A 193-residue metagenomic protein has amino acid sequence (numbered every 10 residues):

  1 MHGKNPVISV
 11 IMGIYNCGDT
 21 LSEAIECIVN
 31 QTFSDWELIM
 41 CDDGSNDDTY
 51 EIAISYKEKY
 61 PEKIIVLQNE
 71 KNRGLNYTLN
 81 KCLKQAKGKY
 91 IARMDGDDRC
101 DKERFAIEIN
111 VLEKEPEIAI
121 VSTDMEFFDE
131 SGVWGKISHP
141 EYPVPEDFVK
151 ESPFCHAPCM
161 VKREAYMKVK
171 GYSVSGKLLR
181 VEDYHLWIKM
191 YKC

Functional and structural regions predicted by a protein language model:
M1-N30: N-proximal low-complexity "stem/linker" segments adjacent to membrane-targeting elements
N5-I8, V29-M40, D48, P61-I65: Short loop->beta transition adjacent to catalytic acidic/histidine clusters or analogous donor-positioning motifs
D19-S22, D47-Y56, R99, E103: Acidic helix N-cap motif at the loop->helix transition within catalytic regions of sugar-transfer enzymes
S34, D42-E51, K71, D95: A conserved acidic beta->alpha catalytic loop
N69-A86, I107: Glycine-rich, basic loop-to-helix element that forms the pyrophosphate-binding segment of sugar-nucleotide handling
K84, Y142-C193: Conserved nucleotide-sugar donor-binding catalytic segment
I91: Short aromatic/hydrophobic "clamp" motif used to bind/position activated sugar donors
E103-G135: Conserved donor NDP-sugar-binding/catalytic core segment of glycosyltransferases
